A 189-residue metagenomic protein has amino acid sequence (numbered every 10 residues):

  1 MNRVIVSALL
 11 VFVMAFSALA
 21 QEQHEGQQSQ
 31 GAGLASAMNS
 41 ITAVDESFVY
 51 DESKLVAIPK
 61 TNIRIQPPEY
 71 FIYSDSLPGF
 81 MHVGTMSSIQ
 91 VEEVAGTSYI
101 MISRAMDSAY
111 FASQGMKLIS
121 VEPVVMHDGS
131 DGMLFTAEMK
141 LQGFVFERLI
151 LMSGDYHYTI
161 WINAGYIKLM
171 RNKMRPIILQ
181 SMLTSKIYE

Functional and structural regions predicted by a protein language model:
M1-N2: N-terminal secretory signal peptides that target proteins for export/translocation
S7-A15: Bacterial N-terminal signal peptides
A18-E22: Boundary at the C-terminal end of the N-terminal hydrophobic targeting segment
G26-L77: N-terminal "mature-domain start" segment
L55-A109: Secretory pathway targeting signatures of secreted, lumenal, and periplasmic proteins
P68-F71, I160-E189: Surface-exposed amphipathic alpha-helical segments
S88-G96, E138, A164-N172: Second-shell loop/turn segments in exported
Y110-Y156: Signature of long, low-cysteine stretches enriched in small and polar/charged residues
